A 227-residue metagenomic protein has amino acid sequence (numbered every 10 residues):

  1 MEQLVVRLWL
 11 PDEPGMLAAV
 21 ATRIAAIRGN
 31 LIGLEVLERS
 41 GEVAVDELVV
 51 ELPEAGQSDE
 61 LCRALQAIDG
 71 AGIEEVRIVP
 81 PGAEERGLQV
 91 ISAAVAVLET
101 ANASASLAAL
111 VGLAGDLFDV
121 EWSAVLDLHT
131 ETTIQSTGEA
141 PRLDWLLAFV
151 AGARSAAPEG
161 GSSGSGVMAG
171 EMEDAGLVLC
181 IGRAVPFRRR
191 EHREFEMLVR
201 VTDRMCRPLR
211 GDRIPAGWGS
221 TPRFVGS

Functional and structural regions predicted by a protein language model:
M1-A101, A109, L113: A conserved regulatory-domain signal marking ACT and ACT-like small-molecule sensing domains and adjacent regulatory
D69, F118, T202, C206-L209: Conserved NTP-handling cores and scaffolds of large molecular machines
A94-G112, P208-S227: Signal-transducing coiled-coil/dimerization helices and immediately adjacent hinge/linker segments that couple sensory
A103-T132, T137, S227: Helix-loop-beta substructure at the N-terminus of cytosolic sensory domains that couple signal/ligand detection
W122-G182: GAF sensory domains
R183-F187: A generic structural motif
R188-R204: Amphipathic alpha-helical "output/dimerization" segments
